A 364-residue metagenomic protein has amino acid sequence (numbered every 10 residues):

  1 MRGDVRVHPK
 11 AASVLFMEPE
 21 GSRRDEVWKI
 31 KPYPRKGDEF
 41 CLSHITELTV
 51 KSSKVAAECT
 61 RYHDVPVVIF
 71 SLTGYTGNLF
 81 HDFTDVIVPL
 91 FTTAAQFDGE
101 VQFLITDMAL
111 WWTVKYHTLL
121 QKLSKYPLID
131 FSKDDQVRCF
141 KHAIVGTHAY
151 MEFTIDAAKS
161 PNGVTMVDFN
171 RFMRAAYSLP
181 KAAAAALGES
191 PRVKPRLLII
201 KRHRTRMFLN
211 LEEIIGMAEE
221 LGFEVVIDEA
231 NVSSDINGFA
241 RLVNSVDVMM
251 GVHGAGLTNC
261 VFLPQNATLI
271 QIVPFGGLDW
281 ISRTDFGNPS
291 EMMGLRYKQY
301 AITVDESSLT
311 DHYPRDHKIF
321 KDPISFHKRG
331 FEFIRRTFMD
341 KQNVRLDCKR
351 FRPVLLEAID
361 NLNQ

Functional and structural regions predicted by a protein language model:
M1-Q364: The feature primarily captures lumenal catalytic ectodomains of type II secretory-pathway glycosyltransferases
